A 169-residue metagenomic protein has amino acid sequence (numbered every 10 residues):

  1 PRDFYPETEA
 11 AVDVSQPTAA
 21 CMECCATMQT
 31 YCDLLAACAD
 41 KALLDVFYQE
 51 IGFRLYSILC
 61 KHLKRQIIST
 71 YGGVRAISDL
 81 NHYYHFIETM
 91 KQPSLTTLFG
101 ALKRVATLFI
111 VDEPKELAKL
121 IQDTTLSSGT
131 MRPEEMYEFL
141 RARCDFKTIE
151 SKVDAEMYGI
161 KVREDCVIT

Functional and structural regions predicted by a protein language model:
P1-T169: Extended alpha-helical "rod" scaffolds
